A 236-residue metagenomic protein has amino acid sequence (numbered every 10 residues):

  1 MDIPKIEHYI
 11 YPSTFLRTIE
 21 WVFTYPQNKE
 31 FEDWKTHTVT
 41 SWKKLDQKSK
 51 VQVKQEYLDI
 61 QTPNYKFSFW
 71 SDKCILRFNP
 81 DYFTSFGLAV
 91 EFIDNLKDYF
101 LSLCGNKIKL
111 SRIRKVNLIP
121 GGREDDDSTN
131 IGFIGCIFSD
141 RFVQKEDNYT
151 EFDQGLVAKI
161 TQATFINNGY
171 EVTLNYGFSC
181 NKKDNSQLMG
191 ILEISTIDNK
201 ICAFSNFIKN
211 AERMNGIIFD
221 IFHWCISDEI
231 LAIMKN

Functional and structural regions predicted by a protein language model:
M1-P80: N-terminal low-complexity, intrinsically disordered segments
P4-E7, L110-M189: Aromatic/basic-lined ligand-recognition segments that form π-stacking hydrophobic pockets flanked by Lys/Arg to engage
Y9, K48-D59, S102-D125, K145-I160 (+1 more regions): Short glycine-rich, low-complexity/disordered patches
F23-Q27, Y82, N117-G122, T196-D198: Beta-strand elements of well-folded, non-transmembrane domains
Q27-K35, S85-L88, S128-T129, I201-I208: Short, conserved charged micro-motifs
Y57-D81, N175-I201: Amphipathic N-proximal alpha-helical interface segments
W70-R141: Internal, hydrophobic cores of structured domains that mediate oligomerization or house catalytic pockets within large
S186-N236: Long, compositionally biased interface segments
